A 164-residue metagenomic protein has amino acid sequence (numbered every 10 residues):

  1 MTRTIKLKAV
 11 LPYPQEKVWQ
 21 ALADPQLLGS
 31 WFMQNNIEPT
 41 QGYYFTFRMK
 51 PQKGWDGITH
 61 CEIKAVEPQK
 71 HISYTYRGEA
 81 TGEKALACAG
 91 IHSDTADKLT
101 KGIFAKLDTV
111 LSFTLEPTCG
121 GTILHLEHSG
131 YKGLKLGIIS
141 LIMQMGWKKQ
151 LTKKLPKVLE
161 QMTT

Functional and structural regions predicted by a protein language model:
M1-T4: Short acidic N-proximal helix/loop "leader" segments that mark the beginning of a domain or an inter-domain linker
K6-L7, Y13, Q26-E62, Q69-H71: Short beta-edge strand/loop motif at the mouth of beta-sheet-based domains
A21-L22, V66: Conserved catalytic core of Hanks-type protein kinase domains
L22, F32, Y76, L159: Short, flexible helix/strand-to-coil boundary loops that buttress conserved ligand/catalytic motifs in alpha/beta
M33-P39, D56-C119, S129: Hydrophobic-ligand binding "helix-grip"
H92-L107, G130-T164: A conserved amphipathic terminal alpha-helix motif
